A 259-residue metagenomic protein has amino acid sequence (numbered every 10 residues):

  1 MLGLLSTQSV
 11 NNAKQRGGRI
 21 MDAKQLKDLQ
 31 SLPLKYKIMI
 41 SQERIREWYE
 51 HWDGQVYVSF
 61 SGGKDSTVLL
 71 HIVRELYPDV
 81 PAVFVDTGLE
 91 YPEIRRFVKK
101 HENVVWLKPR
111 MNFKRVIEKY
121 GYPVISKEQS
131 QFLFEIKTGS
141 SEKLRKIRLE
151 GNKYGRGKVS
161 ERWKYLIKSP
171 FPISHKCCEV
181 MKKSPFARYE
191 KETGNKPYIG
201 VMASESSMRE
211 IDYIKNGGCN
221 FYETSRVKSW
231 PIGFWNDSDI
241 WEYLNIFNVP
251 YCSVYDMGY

Functional and structural regions predicted by a protein language model:
M1-I20: N-terminal amphipathic/basic-hydrophobic helices that include classical n-h-c signal peptides and signal-anchor
L2-G3, G200, G217, G258: Glycine-centered flexibility motif
K14, R19-D239: ATP-dependent adenylation/nucleotidyltransferase module used to activate substrates
P231-Y259: Mid-to-C-terminal catalytic subdomains of enzymes that bind/position adenosyl phosphate moieties or nucleic-acid
